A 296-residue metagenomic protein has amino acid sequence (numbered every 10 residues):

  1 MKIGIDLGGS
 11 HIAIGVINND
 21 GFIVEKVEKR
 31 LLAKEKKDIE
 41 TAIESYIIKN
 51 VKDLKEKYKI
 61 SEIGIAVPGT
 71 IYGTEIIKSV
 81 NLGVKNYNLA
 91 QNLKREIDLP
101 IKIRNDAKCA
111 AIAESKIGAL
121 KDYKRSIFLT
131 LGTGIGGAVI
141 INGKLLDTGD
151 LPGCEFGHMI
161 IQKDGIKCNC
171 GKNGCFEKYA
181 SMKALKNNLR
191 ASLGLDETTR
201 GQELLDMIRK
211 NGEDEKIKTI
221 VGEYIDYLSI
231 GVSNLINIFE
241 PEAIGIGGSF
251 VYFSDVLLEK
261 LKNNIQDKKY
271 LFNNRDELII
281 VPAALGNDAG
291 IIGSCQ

Functional and structural regions predicted by a protein language model:
M1-E62, I71-I76, Q91-I101, K116-Y123 (+1 more regions): ATP-binding/phosphotransfer module of carbohydrate and carboxylate kinases, centering on a glycine-rich
I5, N105, G149: Active-site flanking residues adjacent to catalytic metal/cofactor-binding acidic residues
V27-K29, N81, D150: Short clusters of small/polar residues that mark proteolytic maturation junctions
I76-N86: A charged helix-plus-loop insertion that forms the helical arch/lid used to bind and gate nucleic-acid substrates
I103-A107, A111: Short loop/edge segments at beta-strand edges and connector loops that shape dinucleotide/nucleotide cofactor-binding
D106, G132, S294: Active-site glycine-centered loops adjacent to acidic/histidine catalytic or metal-binding residues that shape
K121-Y179: Glycine-rich phosphate-binding loop of actin/hexokinase-like ATP-binding domains
